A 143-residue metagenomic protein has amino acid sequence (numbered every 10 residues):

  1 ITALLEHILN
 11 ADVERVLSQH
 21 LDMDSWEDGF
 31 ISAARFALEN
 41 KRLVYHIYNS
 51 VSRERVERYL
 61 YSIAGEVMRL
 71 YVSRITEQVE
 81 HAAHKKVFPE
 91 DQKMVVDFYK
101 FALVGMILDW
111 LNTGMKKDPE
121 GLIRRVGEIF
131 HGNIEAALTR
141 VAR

Functional and structural regions predicted by a protein language model:
I1-L17, E27, I31-A34, L38: An amphipathic alpha-helix adjacent to DNA-recognition modules
T2, M23, E27, E57 (+2 more regions): Short, structured helix-loop boundary elements
T2-I8, S32, R53, R74 (+2 more regions): N-terminal intrinsically disordered, cationic/polar leader segments that include organellar targeting peptides
A11-Q19, F36, L43, F101-T113: Solvent-exposed, amphipathic alpha-helical segments
Q19-H20, V44-Y48, I75-V79, W110-G114 (+2 more regions): Secondary-structure edge/capping motif, primarily at the C-terminal ends of alpha-helices and the immediately following
D24-V51, R55-R74: Helical hydrophobic small-molecule/effector-binding pocket
R53-A83, E90-G105, H131, E135: Amphipathic alpha-helical packing segments from all-alpha helical-bundle domains
F88, P119-R143: Short terminal or interdomain "cap/linker" segment that borders an active site or interface and mediates
